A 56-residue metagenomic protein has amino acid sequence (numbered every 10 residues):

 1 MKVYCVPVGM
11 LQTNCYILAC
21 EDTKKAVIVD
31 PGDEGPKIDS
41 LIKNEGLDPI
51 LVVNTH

Functional and structural regions predicted by a protein language model:
M1-E45: Conserved beta-strand hairpin/beta-sheet module of binuclear metal-dependent hydrolase folds, prominently
I50-H56: Metallo-beta-lactamase
